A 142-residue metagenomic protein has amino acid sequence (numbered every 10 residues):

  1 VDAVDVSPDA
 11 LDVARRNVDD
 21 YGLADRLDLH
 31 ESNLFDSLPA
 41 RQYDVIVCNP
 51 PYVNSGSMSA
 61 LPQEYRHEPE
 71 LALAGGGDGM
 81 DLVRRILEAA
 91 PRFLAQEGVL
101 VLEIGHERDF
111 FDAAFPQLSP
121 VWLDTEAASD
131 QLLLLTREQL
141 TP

Functional and structural regions predicted by a protein language model:
V1-S59: Conserved SAM/SAH cofactor-binding pocket of Class I
D28-H30, L71, V121: Structural signal for short hydrophobic segments within the conserved structured cores of catalytic domains across
E31, H67, A113: Phosphate-coordinating loops and pocket residues in cytosolic domains that bind phosphorylated ligands
P51-D81: Mobile active-site "lid"/loop adjacent to the S-adenosyl-L-methionine
G77-R137: Conserved Class I SAM-dependent methyltransferase catalytic core
Q139-P142: Flexible, glycine-/basic-rich loop-and-beta segments that form/coincide with the SAM-dependent methyltransferase
